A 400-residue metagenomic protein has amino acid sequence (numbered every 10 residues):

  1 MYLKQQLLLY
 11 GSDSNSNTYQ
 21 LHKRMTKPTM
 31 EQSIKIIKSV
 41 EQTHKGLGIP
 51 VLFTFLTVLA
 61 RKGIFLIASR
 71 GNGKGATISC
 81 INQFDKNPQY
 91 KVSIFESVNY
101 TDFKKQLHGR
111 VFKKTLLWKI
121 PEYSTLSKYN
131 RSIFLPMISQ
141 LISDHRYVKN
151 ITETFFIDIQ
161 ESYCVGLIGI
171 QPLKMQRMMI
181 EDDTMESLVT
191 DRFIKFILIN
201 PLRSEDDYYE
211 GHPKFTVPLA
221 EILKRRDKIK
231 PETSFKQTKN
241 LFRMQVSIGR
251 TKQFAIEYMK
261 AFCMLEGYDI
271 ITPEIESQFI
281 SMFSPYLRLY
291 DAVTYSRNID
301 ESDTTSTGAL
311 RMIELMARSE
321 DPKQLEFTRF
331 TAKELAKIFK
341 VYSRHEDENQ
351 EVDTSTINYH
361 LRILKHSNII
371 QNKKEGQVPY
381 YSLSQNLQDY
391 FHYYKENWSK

Functional and structural regions predicted by a protein language model:
M1-L8, D13-N17: Short, small/acidic-rich helices and loops at N termini and domain boundaries of DNA replication/processing enzymes
N15-G48: Charged, amphipathic alpha-helical linker segments immediately N-terminal to NTP-binding catalytic cores
S39-P201, N358-Y359, H366, K373: Conserved ASCE/P-loop NTPase catalytic core
F65-F84, P273-T294, Q388-D389: Short, mixed-charge aromatic SLiMs
K149-V165, G169-T307: Phosphate-sensing "switch" segment of ASCE/P-loop ATPases
D291-I313, I357-L361, Y390-K400: Extended alpha-helical interface modules used as scaffolds for assembling large macromolecular complexes
E301-S343: Short amphipathic alpha-helical interface segments
E326-K400: Terminal-proximal interaction/regulatory segments of ATP-powered molecular machines
